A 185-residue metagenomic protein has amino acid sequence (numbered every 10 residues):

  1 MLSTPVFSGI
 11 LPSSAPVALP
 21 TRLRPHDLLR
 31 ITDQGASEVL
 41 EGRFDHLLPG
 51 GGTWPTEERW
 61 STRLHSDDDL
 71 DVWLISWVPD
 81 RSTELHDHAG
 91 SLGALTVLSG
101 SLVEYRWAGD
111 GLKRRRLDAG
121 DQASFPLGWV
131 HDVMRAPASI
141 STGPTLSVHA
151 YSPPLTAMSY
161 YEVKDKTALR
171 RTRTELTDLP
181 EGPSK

Functional and structural regions predicted by a protein language model:
M1-F44: N-terminal leader/capping segments at the start of a protein or of a new domain
P49-P79: A short glycine-rich, His/Asp/Glu-containing loop-to-beta-strand
W73-H88, P126-G128: Conserved short histidine dyad/triad with adjacent acidic residue
P79, G90-V103: Glycine- and acidic-residue-biased ligand/ion/polar-headgroup-sensing regions
A94, R106-R135, R173: Short acidic-glycine-tyrosine-enriched beta hairpin
A94-T96, I140-A157: A short hydrophobic beta-strand segment most commonly corresponding to one strand of the jelly-roll/cupin
A150-K185: Conserved double-stranded beta-helix
